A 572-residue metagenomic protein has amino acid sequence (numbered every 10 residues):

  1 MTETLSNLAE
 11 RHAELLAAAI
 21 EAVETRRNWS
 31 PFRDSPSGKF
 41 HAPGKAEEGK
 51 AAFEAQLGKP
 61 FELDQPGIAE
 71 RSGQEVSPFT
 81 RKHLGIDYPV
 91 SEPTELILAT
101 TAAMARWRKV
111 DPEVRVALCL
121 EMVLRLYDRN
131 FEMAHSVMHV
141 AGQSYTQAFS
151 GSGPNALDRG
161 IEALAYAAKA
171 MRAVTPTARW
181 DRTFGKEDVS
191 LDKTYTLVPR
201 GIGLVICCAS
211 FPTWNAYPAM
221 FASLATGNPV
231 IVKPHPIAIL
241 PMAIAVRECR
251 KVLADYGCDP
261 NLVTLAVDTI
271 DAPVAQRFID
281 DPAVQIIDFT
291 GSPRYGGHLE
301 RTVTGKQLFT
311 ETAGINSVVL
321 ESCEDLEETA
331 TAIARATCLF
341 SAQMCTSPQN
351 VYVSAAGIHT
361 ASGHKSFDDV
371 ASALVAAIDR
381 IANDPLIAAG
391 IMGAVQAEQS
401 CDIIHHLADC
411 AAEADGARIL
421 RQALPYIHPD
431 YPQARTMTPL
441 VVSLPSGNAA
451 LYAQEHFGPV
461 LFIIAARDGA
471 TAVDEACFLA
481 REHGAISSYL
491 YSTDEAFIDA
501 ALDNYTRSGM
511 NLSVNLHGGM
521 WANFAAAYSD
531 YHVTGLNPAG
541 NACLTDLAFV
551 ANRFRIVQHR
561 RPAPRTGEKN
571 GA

Functional and structural regions predicted by a protein language model:
M1-A18, K109-E113, A117, N130 (+4 more regions): Conserved C-terminal structural/oligomerization subdomain of aldehyde/semialdehyde dehydrogenase
M1-D188, A222: N-terminal Rossmann-like NAD(P)+-binding subdomain of aldehyde/semialdehyde dehydrogenases
E3-H12, K39-A42, E248-G257, Y295-S446 (+1 more regions): ALDH superfamily catalytic-core signature
V76-S77, T310-T312, Q343-T346, L451-F457 (+1 more regions): Short, flexible turn/loop "capping" segments at secondary-structure junctions
K82-H83, A103-M104, P112-V116, H139-Y145 (+4 more regions): Glycine- and acidic
M171-A330: Rossmann-like NAD(P) dinucleotide-binding subdomain of oxidoreductase/dehydrogenase enzymes
A266-R277, G393-D402, A522-A527: Short, conserved secondary-structure transition motifs
